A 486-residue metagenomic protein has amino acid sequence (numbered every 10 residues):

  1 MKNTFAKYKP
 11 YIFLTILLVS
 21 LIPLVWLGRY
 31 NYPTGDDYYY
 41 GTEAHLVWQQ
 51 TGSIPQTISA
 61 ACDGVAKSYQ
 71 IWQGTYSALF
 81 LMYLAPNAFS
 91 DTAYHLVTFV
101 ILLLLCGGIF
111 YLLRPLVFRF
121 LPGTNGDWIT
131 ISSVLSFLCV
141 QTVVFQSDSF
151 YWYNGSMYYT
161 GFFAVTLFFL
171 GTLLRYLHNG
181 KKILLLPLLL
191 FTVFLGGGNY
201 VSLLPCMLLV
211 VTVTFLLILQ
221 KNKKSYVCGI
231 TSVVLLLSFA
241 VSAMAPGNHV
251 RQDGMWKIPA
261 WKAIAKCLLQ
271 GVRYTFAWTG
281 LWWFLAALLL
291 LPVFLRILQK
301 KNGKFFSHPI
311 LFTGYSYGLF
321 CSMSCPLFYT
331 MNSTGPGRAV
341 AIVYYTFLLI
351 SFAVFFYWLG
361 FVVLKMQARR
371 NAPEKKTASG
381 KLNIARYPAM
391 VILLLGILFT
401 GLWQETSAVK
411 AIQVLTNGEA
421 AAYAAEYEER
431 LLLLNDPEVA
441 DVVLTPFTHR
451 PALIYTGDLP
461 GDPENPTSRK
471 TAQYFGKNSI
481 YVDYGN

Functional and structural regions predicted by a protein language model:
F5-Q73, P86-I129, K223-K224, M366-N486: Intrinsically disordered, polar/acidic, low-complexity terminal segments
K9-P23, T130-F137, P187-L190, I230-S238 (+1 more regions): Alpha-helical transmembrane segments
L27-A88, T92-T98, Y153, G196-A339: Transmembrane catalytic cores of multi-pass membrane glycosyltransferases and polysaccharide-assembly enzymes
D36, N125-L174, N199, S322-F356: Membrane-interface micro-motifs in multi-pass membrane enzymes
D91-C106, S156-L167, G196-G197: Individual alpha-helical transmembrane segments in multi-pass integral membrane proteins
L105-V117, V165-L177, M207-F215, L288-F294 (+1 more regions): Transmembrane alpha-helical segments
R175-F194, G229: Short hydrophobic alpha-helices at membrane interfaces in multi-pass membrane enzymes
V293-T406, K410: Transmembrane helical hairpin unit
